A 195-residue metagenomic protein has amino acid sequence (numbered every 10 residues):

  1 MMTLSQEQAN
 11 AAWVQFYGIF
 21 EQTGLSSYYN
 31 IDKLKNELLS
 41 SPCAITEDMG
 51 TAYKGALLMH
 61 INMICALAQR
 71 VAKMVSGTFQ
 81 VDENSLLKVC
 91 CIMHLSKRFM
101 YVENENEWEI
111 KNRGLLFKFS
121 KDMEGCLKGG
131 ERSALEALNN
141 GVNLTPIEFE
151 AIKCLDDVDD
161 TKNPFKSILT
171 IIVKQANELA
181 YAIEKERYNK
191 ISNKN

Functional and structural regions predicted by a protein language model:
M1, K194-N195: C-terminal end-of-chain micro-motif
M1-M49: Non-catalytic interface/linker regions that flank or bridge core catalytic/transmembrane domains
W13-Y17, C65, A176: A generic alpha-helix structural signal
E47-M59, A66-L67, V71-K194: Divalent metal-dependent catalytic cores for phosphoryl transfer on phosphate-bearing substrates
